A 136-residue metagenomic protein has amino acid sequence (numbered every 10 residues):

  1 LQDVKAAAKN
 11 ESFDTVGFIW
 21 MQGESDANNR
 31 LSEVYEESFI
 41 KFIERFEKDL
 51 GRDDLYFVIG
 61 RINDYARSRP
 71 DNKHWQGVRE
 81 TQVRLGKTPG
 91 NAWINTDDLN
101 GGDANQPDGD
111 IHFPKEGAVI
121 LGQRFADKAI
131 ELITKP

Functional and structural regions predicted by a protein language model:
L1-P136: Cell-envelope and extracellular/periplasmic
